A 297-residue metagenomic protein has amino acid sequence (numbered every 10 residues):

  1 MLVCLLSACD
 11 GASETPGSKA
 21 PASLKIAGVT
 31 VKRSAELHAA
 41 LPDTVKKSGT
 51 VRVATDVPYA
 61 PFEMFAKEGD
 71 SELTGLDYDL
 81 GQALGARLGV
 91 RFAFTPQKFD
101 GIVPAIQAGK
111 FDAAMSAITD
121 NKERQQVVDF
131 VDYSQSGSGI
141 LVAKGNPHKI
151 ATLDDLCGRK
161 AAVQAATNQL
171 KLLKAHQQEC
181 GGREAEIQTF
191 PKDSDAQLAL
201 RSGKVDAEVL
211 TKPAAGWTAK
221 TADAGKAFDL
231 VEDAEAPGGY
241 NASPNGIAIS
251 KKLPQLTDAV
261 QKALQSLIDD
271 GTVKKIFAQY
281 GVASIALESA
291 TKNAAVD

Functional and structural regions predicted by a protein language model:
C4-A8: C-terminal motif of bacterial Sec signal peptides marking the signal peptidase cleavage site
D10, A20-A35, A86-R87, T167 (+1 more regions): Extended ligand-binding regions for polar small-molecule ligands
P16-A114: Extracytoplasmic small-molecule ligand-binding "clamshell" domains of the periplasmic binding protein/Venus flytrap
A60, L73-A86, I118, G139-D193 (+3 more regions): Bilobed "Venus flytrap"/periplasmic-binding protein-like clamshell domains and structurally analogous long
Y78, R91-D155: Acidic, polar ligand-binding/catalytic clefts
V90-R91, A108-S116, R159-K160, R201-L210 (+2 more regions): Alpha-to-beta junction loops
I118-Q125, L172-H176, D206-N241: A ligand-binding cleft/hinge motif common to bilobed small-molecule-binding domains
Q135-V142, D223-Q261, A283-D297: Periplasmic-binding protein-like
